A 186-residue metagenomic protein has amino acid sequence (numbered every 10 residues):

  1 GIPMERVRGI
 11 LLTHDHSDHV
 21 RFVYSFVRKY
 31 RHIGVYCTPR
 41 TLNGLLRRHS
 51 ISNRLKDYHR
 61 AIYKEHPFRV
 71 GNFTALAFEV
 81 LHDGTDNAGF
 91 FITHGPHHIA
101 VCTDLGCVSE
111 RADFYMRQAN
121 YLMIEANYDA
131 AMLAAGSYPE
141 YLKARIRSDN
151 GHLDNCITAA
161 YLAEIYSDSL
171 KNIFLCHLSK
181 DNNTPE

Functional and structural regions predicted by a protein language model:
G1-C37: Active-site metal-binding motif and surrounding structural segment of the metallo-beta-lactamase
G1-I2, Y63-Y121: Core dinuclear metal-dependent hydrolase active-site scaffold
V7, K56, A119-N120: Short, well-ordered alpha-helix to beta-strand connector turns
V7-D15, Y36-P39, A100-D104, M123-E125 (+1 more regions): Active-site neighborhood of phospho(di)ester-bond hydrolases with catalytic His/Asp-centered motifs
H16-V20, N43-G44, G84-T85, V108-E110 (+2 more regions): Active-site environment of divalent metal-dependent phosphoester hydrolases
T41-A61: Active-site neighborhood of divalent metal-dependent phosphoester bond hydrolases
E110-E186: Cap/insert and terminal regions of metallo-dependent hydrolase folds
